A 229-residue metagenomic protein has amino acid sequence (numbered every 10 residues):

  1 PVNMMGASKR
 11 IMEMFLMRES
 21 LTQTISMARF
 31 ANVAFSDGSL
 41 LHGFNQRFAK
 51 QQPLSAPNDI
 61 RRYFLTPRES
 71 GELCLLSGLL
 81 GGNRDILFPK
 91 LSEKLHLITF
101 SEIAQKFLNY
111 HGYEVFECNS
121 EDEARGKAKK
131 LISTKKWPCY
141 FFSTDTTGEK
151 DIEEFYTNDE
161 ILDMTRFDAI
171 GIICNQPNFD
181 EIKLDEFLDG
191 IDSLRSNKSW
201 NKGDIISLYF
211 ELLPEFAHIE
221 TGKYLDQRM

Functional and structural regions predicted by a protein language model:
P1-V2: Conserved catalytic loop/helix region of short-chain dehydrogenase/reductase
M5: Catalytic tyrosine of NAD(P)H-dependent dehydrogenase/reductases that use a Tyr as the general acid/base
S8: Active-site helix of classical SDR
I11: Active-site His/Glu-centered metal-binding helix of metallohydrolases
M14-M229: Strand-loop microenvironment adjacent to phosphate/nucleotide-handling motifs in alpha/beta enzyme folds
